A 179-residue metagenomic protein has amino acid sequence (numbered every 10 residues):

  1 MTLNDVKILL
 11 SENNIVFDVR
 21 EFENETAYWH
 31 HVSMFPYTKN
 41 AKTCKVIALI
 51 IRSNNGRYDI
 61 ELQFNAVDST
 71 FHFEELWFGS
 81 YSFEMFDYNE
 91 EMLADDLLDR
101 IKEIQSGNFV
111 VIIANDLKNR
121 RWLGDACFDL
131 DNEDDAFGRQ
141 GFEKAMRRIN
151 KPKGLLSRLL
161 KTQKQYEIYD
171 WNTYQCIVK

Functional and structural regions predicted by a protein language model:
M1-E23: Amphipathic alpha-helical segments
F17-S69: Amphipathic, interaction-prone secondary-structure segments
Y28-P36, I47-S53, F71, L76 (+3 more regions): Generic recognition of long tandem-repeat/solenoid scaffolds
N40-T43, N55-E61, T70-F73, W77-F86 (+2 more regions): Short, surface-exposed beta-strand/loop "edge" segments at domain boundaries and coil↔beta transitions
A48, D59-Q63, T70-E75, V110-I112 (+2 more regions): Ordered hydrophobic segments in well-structured contexts
E74-V111: Long, charged/polar, surface-exposed segments that mediate recognition or autoinhibition
K102-K179: Acidic, proline/glycine-rich low-complexity IDRs
